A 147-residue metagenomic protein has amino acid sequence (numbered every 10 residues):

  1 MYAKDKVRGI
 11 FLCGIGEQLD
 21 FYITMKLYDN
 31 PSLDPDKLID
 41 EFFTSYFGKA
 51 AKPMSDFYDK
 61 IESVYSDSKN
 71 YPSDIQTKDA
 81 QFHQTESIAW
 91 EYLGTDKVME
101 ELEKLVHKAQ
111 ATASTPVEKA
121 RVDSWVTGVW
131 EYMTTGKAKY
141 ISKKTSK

Functional and structural regions predicted by a protein language model:
M1-A3: Generic structural signal for hydrophobic
D5, I23-K147: Catalytic domains of carbohydrate-active enzymes that cleave complex glycans
R8-L12: Hydrophobic faces of well-ordered beta-strands that scaffold small-molecule active sites in alpha/beta enzyme cores
I15-Q18: Active-site-proximal loop/turn and secondary-structure-junction residues that shape catalytic pockets, frequently
